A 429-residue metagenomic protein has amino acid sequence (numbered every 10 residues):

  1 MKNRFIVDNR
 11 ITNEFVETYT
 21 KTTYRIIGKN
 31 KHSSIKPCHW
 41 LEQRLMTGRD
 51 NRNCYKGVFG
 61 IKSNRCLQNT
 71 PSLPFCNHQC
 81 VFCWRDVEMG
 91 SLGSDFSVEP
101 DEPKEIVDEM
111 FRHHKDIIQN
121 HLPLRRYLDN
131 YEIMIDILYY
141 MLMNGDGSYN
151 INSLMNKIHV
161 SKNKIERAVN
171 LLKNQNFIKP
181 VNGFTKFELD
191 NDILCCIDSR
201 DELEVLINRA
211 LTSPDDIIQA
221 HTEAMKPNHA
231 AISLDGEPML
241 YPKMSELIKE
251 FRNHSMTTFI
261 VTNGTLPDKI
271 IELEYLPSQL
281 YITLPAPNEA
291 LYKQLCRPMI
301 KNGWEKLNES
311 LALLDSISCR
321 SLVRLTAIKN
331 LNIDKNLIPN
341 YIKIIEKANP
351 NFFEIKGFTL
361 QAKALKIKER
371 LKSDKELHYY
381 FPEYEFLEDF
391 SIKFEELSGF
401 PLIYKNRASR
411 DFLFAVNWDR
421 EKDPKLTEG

Functional and structural regions predicted by a protein language model:
M1-F82, D86-A210: Flexible, acidic/Gly-rich N-terminal and inter-domain linker regions that tether and position cofactor-handling modules
C76-Q79, G90, E289, L360 (+1 more regions): Short, acidic Gly/Pro/Ser/Thr-rich loop/turn segments
D95-V98, M299, Y379: Pocket-edge positions in alpha/beta enzyme catalytic cores
R112, D116-Q119, M143, N174 (+4 more regions): Secondary-structure boundary motif
I165, I178, N191, L203 (+4 more regions): Conserved AdoMet/S-adenosylmethionine-binding subsite of the radical SAM
E385-G429: C-terminal accessory regions of radical SAM enzymes
